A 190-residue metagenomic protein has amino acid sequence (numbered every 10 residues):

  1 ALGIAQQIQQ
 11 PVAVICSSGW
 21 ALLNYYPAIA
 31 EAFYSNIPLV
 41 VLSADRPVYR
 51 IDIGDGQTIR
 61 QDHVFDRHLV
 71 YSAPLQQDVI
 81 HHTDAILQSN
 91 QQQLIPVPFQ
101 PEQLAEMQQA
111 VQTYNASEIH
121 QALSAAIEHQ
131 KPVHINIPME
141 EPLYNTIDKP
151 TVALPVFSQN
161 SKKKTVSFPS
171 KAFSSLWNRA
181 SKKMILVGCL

Functional and structural regions predicted by a protein language model:
A1-I51: Thiamine diphosphate
A1-L23, L154, Q159, V166 (+1 more regions): Thiamine diphosphate
L2, Y25-P27, I51-D55, D84-Q88 (+1 more regions): Short acidic, glycine/serine/threonine-rich loops at helix termini
I8-V12, Y34-L39, H68-V70, H129-P132 (+1 more regions): Short coil/turn connectors at secondary-structure junctions
I15-S17, P38-D45, Q76, H134-P138 (+1 more regions): Short beta-strand segments
A32, S43-A122: Glycine-rich, acidic loop regions that bind phosphate or pyrophosphate groups
N90-Q109, T113-Q121, A125-A180: Conformationally flexible catalytic loops at phosphate/diphosphate-handling active centers
